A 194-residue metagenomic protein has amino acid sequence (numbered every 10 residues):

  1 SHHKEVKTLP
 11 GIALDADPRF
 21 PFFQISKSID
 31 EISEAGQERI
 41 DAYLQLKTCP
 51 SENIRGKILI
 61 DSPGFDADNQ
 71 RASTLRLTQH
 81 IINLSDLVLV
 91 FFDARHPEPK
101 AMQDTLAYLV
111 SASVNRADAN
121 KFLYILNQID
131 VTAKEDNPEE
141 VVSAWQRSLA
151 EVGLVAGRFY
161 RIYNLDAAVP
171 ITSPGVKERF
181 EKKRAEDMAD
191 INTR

Functional and structural regions predicted by a protein language model:
S1-K121, A133-E135: Switch- and interface-adjacent substructures of P-loop NTPase systems
K4, F65, Q128, L165-D166: Short, solvent-exposed coil/turn elements at secondary-structure transition points
F92-D93, L126-Q128: Short glycine-centered, acidic/aromatic-flanked micro-motifs in structured strand/loop junctions that mark active-site
R116-L123, I129-R194: C-terminal end of P-loop GTPase domains and the immediately downstream helical coupling element
